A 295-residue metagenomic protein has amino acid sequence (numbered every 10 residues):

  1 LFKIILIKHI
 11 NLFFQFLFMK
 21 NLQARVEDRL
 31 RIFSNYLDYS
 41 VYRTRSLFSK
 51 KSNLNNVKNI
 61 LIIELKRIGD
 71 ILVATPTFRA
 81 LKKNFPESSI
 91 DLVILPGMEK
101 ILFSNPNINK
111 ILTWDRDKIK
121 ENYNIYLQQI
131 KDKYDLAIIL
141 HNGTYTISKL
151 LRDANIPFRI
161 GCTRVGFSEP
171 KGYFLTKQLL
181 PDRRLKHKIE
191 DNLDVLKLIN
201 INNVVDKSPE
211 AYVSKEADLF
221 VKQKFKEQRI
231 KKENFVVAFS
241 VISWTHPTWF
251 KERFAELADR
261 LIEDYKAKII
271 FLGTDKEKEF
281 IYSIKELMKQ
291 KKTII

Functional and structural regions predicted by a protein language model:
I4-I295: Catalytic machinery of carbohydrate-active enzymes, primarily nucleotide-sugar-dependent glycosyltransferases
